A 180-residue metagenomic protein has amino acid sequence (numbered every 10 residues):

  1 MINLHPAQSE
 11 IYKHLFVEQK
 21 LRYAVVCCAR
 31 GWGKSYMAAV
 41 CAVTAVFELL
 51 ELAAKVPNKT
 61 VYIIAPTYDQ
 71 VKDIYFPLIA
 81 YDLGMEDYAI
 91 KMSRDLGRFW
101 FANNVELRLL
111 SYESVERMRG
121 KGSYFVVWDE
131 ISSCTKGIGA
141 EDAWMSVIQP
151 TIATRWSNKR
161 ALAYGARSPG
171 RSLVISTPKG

Functional and structural regions predicted by a protein language model:
M1-G180: Short, flexible loop motifs at catalytic/binding sites
